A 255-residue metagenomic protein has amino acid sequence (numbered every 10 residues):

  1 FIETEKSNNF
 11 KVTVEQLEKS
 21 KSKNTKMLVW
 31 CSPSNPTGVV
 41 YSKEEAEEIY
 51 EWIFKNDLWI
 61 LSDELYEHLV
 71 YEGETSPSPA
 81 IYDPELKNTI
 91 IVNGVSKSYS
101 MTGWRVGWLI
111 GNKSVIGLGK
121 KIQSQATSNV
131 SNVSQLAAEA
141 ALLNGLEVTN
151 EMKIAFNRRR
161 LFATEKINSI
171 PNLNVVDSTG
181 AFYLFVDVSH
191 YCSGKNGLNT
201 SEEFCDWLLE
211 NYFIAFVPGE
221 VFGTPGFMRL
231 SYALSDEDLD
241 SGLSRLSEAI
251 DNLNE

Functional and structural regions predicted by a protein language model:
F1-E255: PLP-dependent class I/II
